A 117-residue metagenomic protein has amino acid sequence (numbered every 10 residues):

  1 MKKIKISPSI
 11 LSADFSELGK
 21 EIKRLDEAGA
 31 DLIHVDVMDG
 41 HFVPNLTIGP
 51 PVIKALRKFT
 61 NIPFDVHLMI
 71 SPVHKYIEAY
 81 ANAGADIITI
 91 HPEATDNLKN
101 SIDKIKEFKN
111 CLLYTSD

Functional and structural regions predicted by a protein language model:
M1-A83, T95-N97: Conserved N-terminal beta1-alpha1 strand-loop-helix module at the mouth
V66, A79-H91, T95-F108, L112: Helix-adjacent hinge/juxtasegments
Y114-D117: Conserved small/polar residues in nucleotide/adenosyl-binding loops
